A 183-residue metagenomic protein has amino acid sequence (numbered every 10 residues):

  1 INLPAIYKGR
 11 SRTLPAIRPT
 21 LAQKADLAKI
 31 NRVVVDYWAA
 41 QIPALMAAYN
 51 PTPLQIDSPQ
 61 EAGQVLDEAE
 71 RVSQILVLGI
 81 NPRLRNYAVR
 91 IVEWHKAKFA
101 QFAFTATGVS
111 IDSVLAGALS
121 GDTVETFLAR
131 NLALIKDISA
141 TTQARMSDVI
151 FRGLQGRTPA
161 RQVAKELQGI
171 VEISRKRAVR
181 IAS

Functional and structural regions predicted by a protein language model:
I1-I170: N-terminal leader/targeting and assembly helices and adjacent pre-domain segments
E172-S183: Acidic, glycine-rich two-metal-ion catalytic cores of nucleic acid-processing enzymes
